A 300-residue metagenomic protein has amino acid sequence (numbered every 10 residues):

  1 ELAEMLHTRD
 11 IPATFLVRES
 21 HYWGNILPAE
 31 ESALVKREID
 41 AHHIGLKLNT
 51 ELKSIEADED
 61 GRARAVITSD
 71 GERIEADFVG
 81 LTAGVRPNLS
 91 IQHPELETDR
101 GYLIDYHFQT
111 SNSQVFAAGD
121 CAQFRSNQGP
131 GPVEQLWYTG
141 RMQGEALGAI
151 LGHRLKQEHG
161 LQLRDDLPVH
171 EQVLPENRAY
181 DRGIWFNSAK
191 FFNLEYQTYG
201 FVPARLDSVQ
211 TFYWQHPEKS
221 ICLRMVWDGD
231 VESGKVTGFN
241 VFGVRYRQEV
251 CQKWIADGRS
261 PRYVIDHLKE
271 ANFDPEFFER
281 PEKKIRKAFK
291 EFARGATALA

Functional and structural regions predicted by a protein language model:
L2-L6: Aromatic pocket-lining residues of Rossmann-like dinucleotide-binding sites
T8-Y106: A Rossmann-like FAD-binding core segment of flavoenzymes
R9, H42, T82, R86 (+3 more regions): Change "in soluble alpha/beta enzymes" to "in soluble alpha/beta proteins
E59-R62, E72-I150, H267-K269: FAD-site-proximal beta/loop scaffold in flavoenzymes
G61-V66, D70-E97, F191-K284: C-terminal catalytic lobe of FAD-dependent flavoproteins
C121-E249: Mid-to-C-terminal Rossmann-like scaffold of FAD/NAD(P)H-dependent oxidoreductases
E276-A300: An exposure/low-complexity boundary signal
